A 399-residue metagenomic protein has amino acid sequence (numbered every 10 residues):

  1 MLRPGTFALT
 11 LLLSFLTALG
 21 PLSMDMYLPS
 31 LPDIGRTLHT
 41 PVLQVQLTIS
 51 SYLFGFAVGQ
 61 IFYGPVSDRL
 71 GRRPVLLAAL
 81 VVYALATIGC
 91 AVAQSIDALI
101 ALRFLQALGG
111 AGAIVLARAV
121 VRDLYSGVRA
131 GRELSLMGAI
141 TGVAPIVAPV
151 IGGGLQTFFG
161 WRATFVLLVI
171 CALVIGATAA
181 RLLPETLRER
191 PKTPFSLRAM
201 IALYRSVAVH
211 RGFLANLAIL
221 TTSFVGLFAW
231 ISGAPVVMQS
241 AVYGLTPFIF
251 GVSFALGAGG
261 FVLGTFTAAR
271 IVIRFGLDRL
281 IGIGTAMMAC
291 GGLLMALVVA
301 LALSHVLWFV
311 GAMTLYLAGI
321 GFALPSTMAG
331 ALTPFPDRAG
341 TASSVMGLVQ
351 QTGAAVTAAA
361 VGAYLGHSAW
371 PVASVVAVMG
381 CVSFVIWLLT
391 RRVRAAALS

Functional and structural regions predicted by a protein language model:
M1-L2, T186-N216: Juxtamembrane intracellular "pre-TM" segments in multi-pass secondary transporters
T37-H39, G71, V92-A98, G109 (+1 more regions): Helix-breaking motifs and short loop linkers at transmembrane-helix boundaries and internal kinks in secondary membrane
V58-D97: Conserved MFS/SLC helix-loop-helix module at the cytosolic interface between two early adjacent transmembrane helices
P74-I88, L280-M295: Structural signature of the two symmetry-related core transmembrane helices
V82, A86-G89, D97-L105, L307-M313: Paired small-residue
A98, S135-R181: Helix-loop-helix hairpin linking two adjacent transmembrane segments in secondary transporters
L102-V143: Cytoplasmic helix-loop-helix junction between adjacent transmembrane helices in 12-TM secondary transporters
M328-G366, V376: A late C-terminal transmembrane helix in Major Facilitator Superfamily
